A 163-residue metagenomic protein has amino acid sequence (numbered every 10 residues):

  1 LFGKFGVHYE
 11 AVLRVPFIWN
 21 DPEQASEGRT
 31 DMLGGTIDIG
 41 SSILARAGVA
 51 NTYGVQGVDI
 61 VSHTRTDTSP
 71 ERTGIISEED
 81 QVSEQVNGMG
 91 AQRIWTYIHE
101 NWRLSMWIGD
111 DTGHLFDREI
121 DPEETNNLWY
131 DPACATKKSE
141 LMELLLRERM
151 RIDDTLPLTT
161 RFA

Functional and structural regions predicted by a protein language model:
L1, H8, F17, R29 (+3 more regions): Conserved beta-strand positions that form and line the central face of beta-propeller blades
L1-G28, G35, E84: Histidine-centered active-site microenvironments of extracellular/periplasmic hydrolases and transferases
R14, I39, L128-A163: Long, internal low-complexity/basic segments
A25, D38-G40, A45-H114, R118 (+3 more regions): C-terminal cap/loop subdomain of S1 sulfatases and analogous C-terminal strand-loop tails that border
G28-M32, A50, W129-Y130: Short, solvent-exposed loop/turn segments at secondary-structure boundaries
T30-I37, G54, A135: Short, solvent-exposed loop/helix junctions and linker helices that flank or host conserved functional motifs
